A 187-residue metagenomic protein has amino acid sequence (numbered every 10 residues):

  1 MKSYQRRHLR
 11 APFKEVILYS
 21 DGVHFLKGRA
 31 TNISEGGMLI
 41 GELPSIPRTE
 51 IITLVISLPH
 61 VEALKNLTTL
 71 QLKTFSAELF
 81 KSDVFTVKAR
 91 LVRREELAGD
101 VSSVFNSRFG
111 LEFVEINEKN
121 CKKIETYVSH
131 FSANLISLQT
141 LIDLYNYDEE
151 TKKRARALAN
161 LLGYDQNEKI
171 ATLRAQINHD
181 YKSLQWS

Functional and structural regions predicted by a protein language model:
M1-S187: Structured alpha-helical
